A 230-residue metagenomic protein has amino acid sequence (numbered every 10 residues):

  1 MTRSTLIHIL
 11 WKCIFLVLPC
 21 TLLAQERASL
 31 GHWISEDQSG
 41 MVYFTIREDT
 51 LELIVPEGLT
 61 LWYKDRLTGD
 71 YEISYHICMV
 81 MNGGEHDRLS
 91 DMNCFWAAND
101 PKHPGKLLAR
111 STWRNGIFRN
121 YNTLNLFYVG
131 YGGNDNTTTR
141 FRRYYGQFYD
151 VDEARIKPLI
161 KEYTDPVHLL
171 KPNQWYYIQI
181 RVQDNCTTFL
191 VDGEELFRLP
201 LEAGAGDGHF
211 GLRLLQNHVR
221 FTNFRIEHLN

Functional and structural regions predicted by a protein language model:
M1-Q25: Bacterial Sec-dependent N-terminal signal peptides
Q25-N230: Extracellular glycan-recognition regions
